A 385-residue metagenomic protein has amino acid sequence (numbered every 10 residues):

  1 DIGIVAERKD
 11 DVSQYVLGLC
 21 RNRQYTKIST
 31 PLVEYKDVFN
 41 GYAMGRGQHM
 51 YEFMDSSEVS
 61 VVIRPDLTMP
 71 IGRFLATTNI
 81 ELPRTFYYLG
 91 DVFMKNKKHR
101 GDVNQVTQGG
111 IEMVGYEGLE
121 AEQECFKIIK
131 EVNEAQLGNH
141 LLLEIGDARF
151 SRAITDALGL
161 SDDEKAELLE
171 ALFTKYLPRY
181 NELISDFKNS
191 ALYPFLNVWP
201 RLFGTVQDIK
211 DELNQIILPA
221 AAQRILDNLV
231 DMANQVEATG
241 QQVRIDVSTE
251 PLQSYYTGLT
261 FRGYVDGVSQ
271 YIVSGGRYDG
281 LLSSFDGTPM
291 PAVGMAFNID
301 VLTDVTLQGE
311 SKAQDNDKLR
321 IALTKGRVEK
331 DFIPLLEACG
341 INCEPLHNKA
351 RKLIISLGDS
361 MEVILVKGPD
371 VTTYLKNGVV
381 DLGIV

Functional and structural regions predicted by a protein language model:
V5-Q24, E34-D37, R46, D66-I80 (+2 more regions): Positively charged, Gly/Ser-enriched RNA/tRNA-binding surfaces
A6-T30, A322-P345: Intrinsically disordered, low-complexity, positively charged segments
P31-V61, D102: Polyanion/phosphate-binding surface patch
H49-S57, L160-L183: Acidic, His- and aromatic-enriched active-site or binding-groove loops in soluble protein domains that engage sugars
L142-G146, A322: Short internal beta-strands
I145-L158, Y176-R179: Short, conserved secondary-structure transition motifs
Q314-V385: Domain-level signature for soluble enzymes in the chorismate/prephenate branch of the shikimate pathway
